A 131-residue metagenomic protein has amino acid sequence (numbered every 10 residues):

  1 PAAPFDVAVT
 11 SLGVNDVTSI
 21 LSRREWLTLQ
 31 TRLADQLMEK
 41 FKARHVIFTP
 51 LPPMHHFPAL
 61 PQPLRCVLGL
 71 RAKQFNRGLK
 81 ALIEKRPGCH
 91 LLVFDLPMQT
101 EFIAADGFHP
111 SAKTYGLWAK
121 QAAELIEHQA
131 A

Functional and structural regions predicted by a protein language model:
P1-A131: Alpha-helical cap/lid subdomain in secreted, periplasmic, or secretory-pathway luminal O-acyl-processing enzymes
